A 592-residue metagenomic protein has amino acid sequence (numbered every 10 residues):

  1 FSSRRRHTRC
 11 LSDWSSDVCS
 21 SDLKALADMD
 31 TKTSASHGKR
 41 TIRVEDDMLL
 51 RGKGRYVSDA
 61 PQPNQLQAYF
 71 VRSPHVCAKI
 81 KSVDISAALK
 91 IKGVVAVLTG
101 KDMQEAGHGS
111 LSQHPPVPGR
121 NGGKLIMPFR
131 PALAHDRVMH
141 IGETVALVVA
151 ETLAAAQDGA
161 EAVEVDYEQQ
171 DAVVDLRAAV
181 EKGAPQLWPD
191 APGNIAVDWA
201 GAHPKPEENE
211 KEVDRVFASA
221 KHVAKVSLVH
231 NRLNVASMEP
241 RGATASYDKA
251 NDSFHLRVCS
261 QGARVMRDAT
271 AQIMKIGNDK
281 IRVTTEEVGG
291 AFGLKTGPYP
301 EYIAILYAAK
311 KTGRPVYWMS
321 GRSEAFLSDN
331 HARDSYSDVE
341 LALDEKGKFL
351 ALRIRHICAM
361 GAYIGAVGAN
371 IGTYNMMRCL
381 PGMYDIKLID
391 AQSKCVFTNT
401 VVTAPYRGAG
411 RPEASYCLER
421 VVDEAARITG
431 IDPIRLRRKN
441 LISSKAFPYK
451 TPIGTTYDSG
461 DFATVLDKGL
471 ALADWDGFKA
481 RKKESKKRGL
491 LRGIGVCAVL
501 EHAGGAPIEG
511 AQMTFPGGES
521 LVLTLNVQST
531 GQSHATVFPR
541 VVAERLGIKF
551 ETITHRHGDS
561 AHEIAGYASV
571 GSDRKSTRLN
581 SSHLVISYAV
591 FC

Functional and structural regions predicted by a protein language model:
F1-D22, L579-C592: Single conserved hydrophobic/aromatic residue that forms the stacking wall/gate of nucleotide- or nucleobase-binding
S21-D198, V223-V226: Flexible, low-hydrophobicity surface segments
E45-M48, H114-P128, D198-A243, D334-R420 (+2 more regions): Glycine-rich loop/linker segments at domain edges
F70-Q104, L147-Y167, A243-T312, A369-C379 (+8 more regions): Alpha-helical support elements that line or immediately flank enzyme active sites and cofactor-binding pockets
L98-E143, R177-P189, V265, V283-A304 (+7 more regions): Short, surface-exposed loop/turn segments at secondary-structure boundaries that line and modulate
G100, D279-E286, G313-S323, L350-R355 (+5 more regions): Beta-strand segments within the central parallel beta-sheet cores of soluble alpha/beta enzyme folds
E151-T152, K310-G361, R578, S582 (+1 more regions): Phosphate/diphosphate-binding loops
V213, F217-A220, A224-N234, R438-T514: Accessory "access/gating" subregions that flank catalytic or transport cores
